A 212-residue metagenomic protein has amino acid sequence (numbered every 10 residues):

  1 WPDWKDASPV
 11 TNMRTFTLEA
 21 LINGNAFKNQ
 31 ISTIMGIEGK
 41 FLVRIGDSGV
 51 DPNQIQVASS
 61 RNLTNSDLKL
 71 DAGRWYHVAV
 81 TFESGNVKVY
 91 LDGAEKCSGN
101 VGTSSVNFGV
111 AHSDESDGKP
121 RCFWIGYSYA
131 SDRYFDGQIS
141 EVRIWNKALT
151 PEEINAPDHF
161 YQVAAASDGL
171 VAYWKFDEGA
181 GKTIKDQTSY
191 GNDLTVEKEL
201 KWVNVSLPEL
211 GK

Functional and structural regions predicted by a protein language model:
W1-Q56, N86-V87, K147-I154: Extracellular glycan-recognition modules
W1-R14, I55, D117-I125, E197-K212: Low-complexity, glycine/proline/serine-rich flexible segments
K5, S60-D67, A111-S140, N155-V163: Extracellular glycan-interaction patches encoded by glycine-rich segments
F16-A26, D132-H159, V171-A180: Extracellular, beta-strand-rich glycan-interacting domains
Q54-H77: Short, aromatic/His-centered strand-loop micro-motif at the edge of beta-sheets
R74-K88, N146-K147: Localized edge beta-strand/strand-to-loop motifs within extracellular or lumenal beta-rich domains
D92-P120: Short, solvent-exposed beta-strand-to-loop segments that form ligand-recognition rims of beta-rich domains
N155-K212: Extracytoplasmic low-complexity segments
